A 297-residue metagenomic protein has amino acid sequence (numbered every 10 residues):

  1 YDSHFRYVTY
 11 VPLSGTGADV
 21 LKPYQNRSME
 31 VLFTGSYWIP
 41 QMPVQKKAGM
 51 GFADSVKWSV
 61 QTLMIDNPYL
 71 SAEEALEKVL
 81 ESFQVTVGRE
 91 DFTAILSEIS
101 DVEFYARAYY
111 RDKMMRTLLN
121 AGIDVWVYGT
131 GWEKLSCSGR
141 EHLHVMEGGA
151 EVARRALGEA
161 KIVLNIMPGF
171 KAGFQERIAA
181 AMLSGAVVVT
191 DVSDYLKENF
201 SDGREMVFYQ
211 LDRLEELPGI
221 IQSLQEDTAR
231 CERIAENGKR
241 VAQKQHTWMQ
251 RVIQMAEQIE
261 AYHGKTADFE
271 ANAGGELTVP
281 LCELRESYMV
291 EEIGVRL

Functional and structural regions predicted by a protein language model:
D2-K171, S193-L196, C282, G294: Nucleotide-sugar donor-binding catalytic core of glycosyltransferases
S3-Y10, T16-A18, Y105, G129-P280 (+1 more regions): Catalytic binding pocket for nucleotide-activated donors in carbohydrate/polymer assembly enzymes
N272, L284-S287: Low-complexity, intrinsically disordered/propeptide-like segments
S287-L297: Long, low-complexity, intrinsically disordered segments
